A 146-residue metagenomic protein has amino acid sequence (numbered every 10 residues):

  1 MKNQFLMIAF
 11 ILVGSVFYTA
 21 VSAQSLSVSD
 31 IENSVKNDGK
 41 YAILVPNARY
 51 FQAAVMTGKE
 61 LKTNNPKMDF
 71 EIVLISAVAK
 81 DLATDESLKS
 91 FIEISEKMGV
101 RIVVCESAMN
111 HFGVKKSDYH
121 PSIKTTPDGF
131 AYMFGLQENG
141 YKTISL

Functional and structural regions predicted by a protein language model:
M1-L26: Bacterial Sec-dependent N-terminal signal peptides
A23-L146: Secreted/extracellular ectodomain signature
